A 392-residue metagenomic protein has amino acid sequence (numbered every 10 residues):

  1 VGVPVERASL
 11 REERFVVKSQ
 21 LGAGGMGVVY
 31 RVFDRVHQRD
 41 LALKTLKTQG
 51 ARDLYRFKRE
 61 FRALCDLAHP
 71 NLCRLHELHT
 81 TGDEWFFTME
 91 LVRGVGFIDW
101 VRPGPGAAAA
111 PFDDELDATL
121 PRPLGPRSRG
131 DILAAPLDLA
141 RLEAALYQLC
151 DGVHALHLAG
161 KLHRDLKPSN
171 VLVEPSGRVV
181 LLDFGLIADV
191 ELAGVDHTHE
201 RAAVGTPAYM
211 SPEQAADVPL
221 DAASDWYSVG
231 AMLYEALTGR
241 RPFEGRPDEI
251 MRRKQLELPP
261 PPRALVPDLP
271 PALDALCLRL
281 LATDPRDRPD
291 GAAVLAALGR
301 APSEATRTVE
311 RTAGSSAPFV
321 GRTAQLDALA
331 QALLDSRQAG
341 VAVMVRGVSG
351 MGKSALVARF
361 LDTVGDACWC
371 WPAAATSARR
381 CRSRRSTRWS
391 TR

Functional and structural regions predicted by a protein language model:
K47-D66: AlphaC helix of the eukaryotic protein kinase fold
L78: Activation-segment/catalytic-loop signature of the eukaryotic protein kinase fold
G82-G96, W100: Conserved short submotifs of the Hanks-type protein kinase catalytic core that shape the nucleotide-binding pocket
R93, L158, S169-L172, L182 (+1 more regions): C-terminal lobe helix-coil module of Hanks-type protein kinase domains
V95, C150, V179-D183, E249-I250 (+2 more regions): Key residue(s) within conserved catalytic/signature motifs
G106-G130, A134, S176-P212: Activation segment of protein kinases
D151-K161: Protein kinase catalytic-loop region centered on the HRD/HxD motif
